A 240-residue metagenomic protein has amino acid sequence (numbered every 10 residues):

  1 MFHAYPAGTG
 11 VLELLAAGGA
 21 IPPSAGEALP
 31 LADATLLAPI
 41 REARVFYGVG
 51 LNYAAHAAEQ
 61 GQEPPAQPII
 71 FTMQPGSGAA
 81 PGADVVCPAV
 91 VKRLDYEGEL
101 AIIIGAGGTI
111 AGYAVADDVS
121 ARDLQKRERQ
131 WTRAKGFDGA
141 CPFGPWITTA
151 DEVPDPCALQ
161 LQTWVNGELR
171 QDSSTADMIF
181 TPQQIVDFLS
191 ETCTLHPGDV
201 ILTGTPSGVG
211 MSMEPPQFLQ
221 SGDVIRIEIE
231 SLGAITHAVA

Functional and structural regions predicted by a protein language model:
M1-P68, E152-P154, Q162, V224-R226: N-terminal non-catalytic cap/leader segment that marks the start of a structured domain
T35, P39, H56, Q62 (+1 more regions): Catalytic-pocket segment enriched in acidic/His residues
R41-R44, A66, D95-E99, D138: Short connector loops at helix/strand junctions that flank enzyme active sites, especially segments positioning acidic
L51-A55, G76, V119: Alpha-helix/helix-capping structural signal
E63-P81, Y96, Q220-S231: Structural signature of FAD isoalloxazine-binding scaffolds in flavoprotein oxidoreductases
I69-V86, G139-W146, P206-G210: Short catalytic-site patches enriched in acidic/histidine residues that coordinate or position cofactors/metals
A80-A101: A structural-propensity feature for long, helix-poor, extended segments
E97-E99, I103-G105, T109-V119: RNA pseudouridine synthases
